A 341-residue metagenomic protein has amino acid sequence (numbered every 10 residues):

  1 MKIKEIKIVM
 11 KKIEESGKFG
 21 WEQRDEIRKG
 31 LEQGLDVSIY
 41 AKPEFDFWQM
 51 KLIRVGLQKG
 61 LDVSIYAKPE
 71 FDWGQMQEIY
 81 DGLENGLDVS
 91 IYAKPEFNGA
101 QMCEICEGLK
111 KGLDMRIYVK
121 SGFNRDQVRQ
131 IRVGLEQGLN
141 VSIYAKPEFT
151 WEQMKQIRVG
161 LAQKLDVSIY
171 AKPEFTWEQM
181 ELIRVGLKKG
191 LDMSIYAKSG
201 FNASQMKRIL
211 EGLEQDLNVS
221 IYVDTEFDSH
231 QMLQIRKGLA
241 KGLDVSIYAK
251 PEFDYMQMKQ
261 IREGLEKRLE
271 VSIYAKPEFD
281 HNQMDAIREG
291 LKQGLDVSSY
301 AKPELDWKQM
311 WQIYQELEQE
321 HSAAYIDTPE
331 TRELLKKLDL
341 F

Functional and structural regions predicted by a protein language model:
M1-F341: General marker for long, soluble alpha-helical cores
